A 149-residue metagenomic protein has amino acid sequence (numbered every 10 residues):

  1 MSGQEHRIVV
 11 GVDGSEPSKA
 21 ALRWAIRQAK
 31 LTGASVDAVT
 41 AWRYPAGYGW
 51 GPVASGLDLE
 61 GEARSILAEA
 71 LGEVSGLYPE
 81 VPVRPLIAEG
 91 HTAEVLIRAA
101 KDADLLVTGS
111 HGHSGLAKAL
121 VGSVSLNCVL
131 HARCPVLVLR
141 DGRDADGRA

Functional and structural regions predicted by a protein language model:
M1-Q4, P17, L31, E73-L106 (+1 more regions): Structural beta-alpha unit
S2-A54, H131: Small/aliphatic-rich secondary-structure junction motif
S18, A63, V121-S125: Short, conserved glycine- and acidic-residue-centered signature motifs in active-site or ligand-binding loops
A21, Y48-G51, V95-R98, A119 (+1 more regions): Short, well-ordered secondary-structure micro-motifs
W24, E62-A70, V95: Short, solvent-exposed amphipathic alpha-helices that sit in or adjacent to ligand/effector-binding or catalytic
A38-S65, L86, D144-A149: Acidic, proline/glycine-rich short linear motifs
L105-L130, D141, A145-A149: Glycine-rich, Arg-bearing micro-motifs that act as flexible, cationic patches
V136-L139: Short, flexible loop segments at boundaries between secondary-structure elements
